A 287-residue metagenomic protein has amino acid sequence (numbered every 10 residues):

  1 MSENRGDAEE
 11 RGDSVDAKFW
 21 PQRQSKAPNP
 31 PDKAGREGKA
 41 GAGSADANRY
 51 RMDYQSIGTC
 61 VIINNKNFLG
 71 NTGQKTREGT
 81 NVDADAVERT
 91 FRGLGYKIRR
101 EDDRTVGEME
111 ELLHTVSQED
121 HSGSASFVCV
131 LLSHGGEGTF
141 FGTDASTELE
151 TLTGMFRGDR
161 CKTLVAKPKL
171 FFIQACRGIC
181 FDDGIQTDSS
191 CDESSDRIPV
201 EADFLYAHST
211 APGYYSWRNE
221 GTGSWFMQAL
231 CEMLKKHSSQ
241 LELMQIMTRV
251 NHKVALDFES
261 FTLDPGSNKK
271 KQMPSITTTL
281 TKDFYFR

Functional and structural regions predicted by a protein language model:
M1-R287: Cysteine endopeptidase catalytic domains of the caspase/legumain-like
